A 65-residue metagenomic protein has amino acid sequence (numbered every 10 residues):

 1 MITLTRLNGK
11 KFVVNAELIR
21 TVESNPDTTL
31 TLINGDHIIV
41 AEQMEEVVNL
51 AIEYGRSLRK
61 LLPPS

Functional and structural regions predicted by a protein language model:
M1-V13, E17-S65: Eukaryotic intrinsically disordered, low-complexity regulatory linkers and tails enriched in Ser/Thr/Pro
